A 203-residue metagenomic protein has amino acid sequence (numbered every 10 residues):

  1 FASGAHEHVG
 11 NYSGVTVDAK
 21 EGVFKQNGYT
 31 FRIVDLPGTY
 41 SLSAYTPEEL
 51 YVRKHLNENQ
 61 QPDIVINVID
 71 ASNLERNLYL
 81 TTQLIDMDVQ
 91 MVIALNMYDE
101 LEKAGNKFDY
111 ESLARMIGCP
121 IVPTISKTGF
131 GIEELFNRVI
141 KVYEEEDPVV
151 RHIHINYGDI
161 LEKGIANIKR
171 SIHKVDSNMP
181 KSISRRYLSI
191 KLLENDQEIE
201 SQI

Functional and structural regions predicted by a protein language model:
F1-P47, N57-I64, D86: Conserved G1/Walker A P-loop phosphate-binding module
S13-V17, Y29-R32, A44, E48-Y51 (+6 more regions): Helical mechanochemical/support elements of P-loop NTPase systems and associated helical scaffolds
G22, V34, P47-K54, L78-D86 (+5 more regions): Solvent-exposed alpha-helical segments within well-ordered globular domains of core cellular machineries
G22-G28, Y51-V122: Conserved C-terminal guanine-recognition region of P-loop GTPase G domains, centered on the G4
D35, N96, I125: Active-site glycine-centered loops adjacent to acidic/histidine catalytic or metal-binding residues that shape
S41-S43, E75-R76, E100-A104, G129-E134 (+1 more regions): Switch/connector loops and helix/strand junctions flanking conserved nucleotide-binding motifs in nucleotide-processing
D99-N156: Canonical P-loop GTPase G-domain recognition
G118, E145, V149-I203: Extended helical scaffolds that flank P-loop GTPase cores
